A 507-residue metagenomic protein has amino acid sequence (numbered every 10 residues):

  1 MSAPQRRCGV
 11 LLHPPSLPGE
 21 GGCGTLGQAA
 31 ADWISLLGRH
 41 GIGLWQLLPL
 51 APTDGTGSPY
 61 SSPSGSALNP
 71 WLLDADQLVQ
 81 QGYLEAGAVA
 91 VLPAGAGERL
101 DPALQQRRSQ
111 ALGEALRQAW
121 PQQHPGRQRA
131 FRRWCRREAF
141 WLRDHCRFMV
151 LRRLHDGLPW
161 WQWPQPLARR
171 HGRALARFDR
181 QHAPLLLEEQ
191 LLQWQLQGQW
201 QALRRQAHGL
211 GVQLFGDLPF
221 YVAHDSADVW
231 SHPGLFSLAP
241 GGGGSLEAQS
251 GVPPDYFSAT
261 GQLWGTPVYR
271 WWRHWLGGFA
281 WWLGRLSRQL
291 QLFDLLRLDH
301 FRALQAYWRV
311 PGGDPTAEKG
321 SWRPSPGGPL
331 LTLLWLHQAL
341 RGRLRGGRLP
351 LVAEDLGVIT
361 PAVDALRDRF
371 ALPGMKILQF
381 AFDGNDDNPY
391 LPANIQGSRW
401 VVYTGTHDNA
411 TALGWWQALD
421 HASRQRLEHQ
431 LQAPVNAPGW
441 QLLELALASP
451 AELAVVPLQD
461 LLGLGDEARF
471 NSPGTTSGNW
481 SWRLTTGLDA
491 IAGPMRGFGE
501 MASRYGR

Functional and structural regions predicted by a protein language model:
M1-G41: Mature N-terminal, pre-catalytic/accessory segment of carbohydrate-active enzymes
S2-Q5, G9-H13, T56-Q197, Y221-V455 (+2 more regions): Alpha-amylase-like alpha-glycosidases and glucanotransferases acting on alpha-linked glucans and related
Q28-T53, R288-F293, A446-A448: Catalytic domains of carbohydrate-active enzymes, especially glycoside hydrolases
I42-P49, A207, Q213-P219, Q289-A303: Short acidic catalytic loops
Q195-G209, Q213: Active-site pocket-lining segments that scaffold enzyme catalytic pockets across diverse folds
R469-F470: Glycine/aspartate-rich loop-and-adjacent alpha/beta segment that forms the canonical ThDP
S477, G493-R507: C-terminal accessory segments of extracellular proteins
